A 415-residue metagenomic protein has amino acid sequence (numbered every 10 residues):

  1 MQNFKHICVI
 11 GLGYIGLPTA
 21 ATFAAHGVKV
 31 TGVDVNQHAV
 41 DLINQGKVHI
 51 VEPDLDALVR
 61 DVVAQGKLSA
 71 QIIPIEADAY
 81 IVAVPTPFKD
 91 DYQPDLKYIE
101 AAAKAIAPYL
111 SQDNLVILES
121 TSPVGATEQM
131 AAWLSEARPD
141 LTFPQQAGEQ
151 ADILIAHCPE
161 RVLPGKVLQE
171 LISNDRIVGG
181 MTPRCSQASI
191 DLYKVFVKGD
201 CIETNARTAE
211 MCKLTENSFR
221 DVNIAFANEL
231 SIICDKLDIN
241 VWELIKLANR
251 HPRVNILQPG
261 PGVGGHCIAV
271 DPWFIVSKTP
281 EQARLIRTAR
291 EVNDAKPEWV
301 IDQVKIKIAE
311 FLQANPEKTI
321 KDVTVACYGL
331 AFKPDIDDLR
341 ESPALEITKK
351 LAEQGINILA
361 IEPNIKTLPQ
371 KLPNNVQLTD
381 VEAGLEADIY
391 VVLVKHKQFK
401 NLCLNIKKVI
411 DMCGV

Functional and structural regions predicted by a protein language model:
M1-V415: Structural/interface elements that position substrates and couple domains in central-metabolism enzymes
